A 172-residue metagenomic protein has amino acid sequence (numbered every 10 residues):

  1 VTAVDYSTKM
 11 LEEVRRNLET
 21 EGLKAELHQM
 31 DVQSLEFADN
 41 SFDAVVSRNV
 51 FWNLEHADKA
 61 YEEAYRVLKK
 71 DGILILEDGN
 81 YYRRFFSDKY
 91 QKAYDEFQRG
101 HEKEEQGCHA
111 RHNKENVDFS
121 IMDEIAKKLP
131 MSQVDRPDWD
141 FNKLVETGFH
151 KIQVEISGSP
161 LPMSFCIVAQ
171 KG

Functional and structural regions predicted by a protein language model:
V1-S34: Class I SAM-dependent methyltransferase SAM/SAH-binding core
K9, L54-K59, R84: Short N-terminal helix/helix-N-cap motif within the alpha/beta-hydrolase-1
K9, N17, R48, A60 (+3 more regions): Ligand-binding pocket scaffold of soluble enzyme catalytic domains
Q33-A44: A short acidic, Gly/Pro-enriched loop at the edge of an enzyme's catalytic core that lines a small-molecule cofactor
A44-A57: A short SAM/SAH-binding and catalytic strip from SAM-dependent methyltransferases
D58-I73: A short glycine-rich, Lys/Arg-flanked "PGG" loop and its adjoining helix->strand segment in the class I
E77-P160: C-terminal alpha-helical "lid/dimerization" subdomain adjacent to the S-adenosyl-L-methionine
T147-H150, F165-G172: C-terminal lobe and adjacent flexible extensions of AdoMet/dcAdoMet transferase-like proteins
